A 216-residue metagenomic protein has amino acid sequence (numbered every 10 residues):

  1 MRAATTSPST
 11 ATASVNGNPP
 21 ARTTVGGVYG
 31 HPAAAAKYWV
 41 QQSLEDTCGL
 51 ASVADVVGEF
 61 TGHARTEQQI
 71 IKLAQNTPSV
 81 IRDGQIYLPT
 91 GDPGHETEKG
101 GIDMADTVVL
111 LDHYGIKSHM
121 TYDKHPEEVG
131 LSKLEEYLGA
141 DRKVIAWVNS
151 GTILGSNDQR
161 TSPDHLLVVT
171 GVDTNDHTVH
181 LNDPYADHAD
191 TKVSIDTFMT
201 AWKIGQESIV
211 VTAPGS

Functional and structural regions predicted by a protein language model:
M1-G101, S150, N157-R160, T174-N175: Active-site-adjacent structural segments surrounding the nucleophilic cysteine of cysteine proteases and isopeptidases
N16-G27, K37, T97, G139 (+2 more regions): Noncatalytic regulatory segments and standalone regulatory/sensor domains
E45, G62, L154, V193-D196 (+1 more regions): Extracytoplasmic low-complexity repetitive segments enriched in small/polar residues
T47-G49, S118-Y122, K143-V148, V168 (+2 more regions): Structural recognition of the beta-strand scaffold that forms the well-ordered cores of secreted hydrolase catalytic
G49-V57, E67-I71, M104-L111, L131 (+4 more regions): Extracytoplasmic/secreted envelope proteins and their assembly/folding machinery, especially bacterial periplasmic
F60-T61, G115, W202: A broad structural signal for alpha-helix termini and local helix breaks/kinks
G94-E128, G139: Mid-length scaffold segments of soluble, non-membrane domains
E127-H180, G215: Active-site-adjacent substructure of cysteine-protease-like catalytic cores
